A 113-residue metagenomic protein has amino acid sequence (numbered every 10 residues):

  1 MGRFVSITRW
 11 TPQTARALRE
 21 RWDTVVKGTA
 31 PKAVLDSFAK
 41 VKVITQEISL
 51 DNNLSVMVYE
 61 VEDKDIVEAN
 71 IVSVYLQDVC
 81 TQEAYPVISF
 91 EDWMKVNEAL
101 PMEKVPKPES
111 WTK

Functional and structural regions predicted by a protein language model:
M1-N53, E62-A69, F90-K113: Short S/T/G/P-rich N-terminal loop/turn motif that feeds into the first structured element of a domain
M57-Y59: Conserved RNP beta-strands of RNA recognition motif
V72-Q77: Short, surface-exposed basic-aromatic patches at helix termini and helix-loop junctions that form
D78-S89: Conserved short beta-strand edge segments in small beta-sheet-based binding/regulatory domains
